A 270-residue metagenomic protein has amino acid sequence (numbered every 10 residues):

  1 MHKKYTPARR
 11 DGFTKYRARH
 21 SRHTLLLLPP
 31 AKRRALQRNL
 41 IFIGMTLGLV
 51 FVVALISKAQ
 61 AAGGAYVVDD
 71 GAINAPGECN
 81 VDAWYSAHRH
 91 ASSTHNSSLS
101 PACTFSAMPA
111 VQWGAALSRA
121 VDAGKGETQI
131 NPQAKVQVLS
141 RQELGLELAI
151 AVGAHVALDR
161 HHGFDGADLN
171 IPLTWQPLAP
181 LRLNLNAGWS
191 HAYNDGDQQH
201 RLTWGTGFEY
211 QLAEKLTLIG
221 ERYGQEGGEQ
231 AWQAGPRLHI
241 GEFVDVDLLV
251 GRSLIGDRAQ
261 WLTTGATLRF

Functional and structural regions predicted by a protein language model:
M1-A65: Cleavable N-terminal export/targeting peptides
A59-F270: Transmembrane beta-barrel domains of Gram-negative outer membranes and organellar outer membranes
